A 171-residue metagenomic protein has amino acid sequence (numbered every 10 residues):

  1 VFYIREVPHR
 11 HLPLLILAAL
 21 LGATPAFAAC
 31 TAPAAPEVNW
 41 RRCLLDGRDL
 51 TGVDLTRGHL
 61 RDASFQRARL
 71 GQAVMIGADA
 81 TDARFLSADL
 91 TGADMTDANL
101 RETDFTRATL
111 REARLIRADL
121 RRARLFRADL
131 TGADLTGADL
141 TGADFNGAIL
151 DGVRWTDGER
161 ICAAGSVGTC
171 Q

Functional and structural regions predicted by a protein language model:
F2-Y3, G22: N-terminal targeting/docking segments
Y3-L14: Bacterial N-terminal signal peptides that target proteins for export
P13-A23: Bacterial N-terminal signal peptides
A26-Q171: Tandem repeat scaffolds
